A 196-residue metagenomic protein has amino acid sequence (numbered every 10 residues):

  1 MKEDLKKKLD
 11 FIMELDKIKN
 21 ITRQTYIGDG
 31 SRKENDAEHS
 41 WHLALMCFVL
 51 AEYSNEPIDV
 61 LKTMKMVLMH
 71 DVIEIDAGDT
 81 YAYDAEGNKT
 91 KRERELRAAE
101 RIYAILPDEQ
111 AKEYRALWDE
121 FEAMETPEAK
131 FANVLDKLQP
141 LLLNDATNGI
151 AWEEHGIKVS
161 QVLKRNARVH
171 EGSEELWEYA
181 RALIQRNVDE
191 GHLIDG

Functional and structural regions predicted by a protein language model:
M1-G196: Alpha-helical, largely C-terminal catalytic domains that coordinate divalent metal ions via clustered Asp/Glu/His
